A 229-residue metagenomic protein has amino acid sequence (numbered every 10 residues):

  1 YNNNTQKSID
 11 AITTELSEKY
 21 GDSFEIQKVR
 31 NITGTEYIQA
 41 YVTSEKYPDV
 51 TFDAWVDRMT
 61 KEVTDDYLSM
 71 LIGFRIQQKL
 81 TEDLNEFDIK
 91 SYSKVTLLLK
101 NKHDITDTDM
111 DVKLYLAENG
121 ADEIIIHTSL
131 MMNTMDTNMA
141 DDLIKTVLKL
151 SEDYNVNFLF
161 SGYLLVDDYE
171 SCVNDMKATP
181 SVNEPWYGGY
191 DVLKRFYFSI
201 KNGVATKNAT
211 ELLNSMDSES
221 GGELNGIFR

Functional and structural regions predicted by a protein language model:
Y1-Q27, I76-E86, I144: Short, non-transmembrane alpha-helical segments in secretory-pathway proteins
N4, S8, L68, I72 (+1 more regions): Extracytoplasmic/periplasmic, Sec-exported soluble proteins
S23-V56: Exposed beta-strand-loop-beta-strand "reactive/processing" segments of non-cytosolic proteins
V50-G73: A short, surface-exposed beta-strand/turn
D65-I125: Surface-exposed beta-loop interaction hotspot
K100-L148, E152, V156-F160: Extended amphipathic alpha-helical interaction segments
S151-D175: A short amphipathic beta-strand at an alpha->beta junction
E170-R229: Extracytoplasmic/luminal low-complexity segments enriched in Pro/Gly and acidic/polar residues that act as flexible
